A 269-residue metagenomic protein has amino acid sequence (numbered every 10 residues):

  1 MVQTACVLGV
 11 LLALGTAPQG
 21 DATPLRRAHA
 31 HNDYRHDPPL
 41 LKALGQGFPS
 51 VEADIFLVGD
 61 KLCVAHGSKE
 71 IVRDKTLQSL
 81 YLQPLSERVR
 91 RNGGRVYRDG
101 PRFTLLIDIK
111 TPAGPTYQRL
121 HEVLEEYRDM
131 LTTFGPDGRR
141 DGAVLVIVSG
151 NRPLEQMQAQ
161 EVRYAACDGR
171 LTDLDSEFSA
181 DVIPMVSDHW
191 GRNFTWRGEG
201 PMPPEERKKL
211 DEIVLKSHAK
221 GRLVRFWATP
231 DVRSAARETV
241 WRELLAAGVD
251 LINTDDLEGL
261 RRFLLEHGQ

Functional and structural regions predicted by a protein language model:
M1-V2, A30: Accessible peptide chain termini
Q3-G15: Bacterial N-terminal signal peptides
Q19-P38: Short N-terminal segments immediately surrounding and downstream of signal-peptide cleavage
G20-L25, K42-P49, F56-Q269: Catalytic cores of phosphodiester-bond hydrolases, prominently lipid phosphodiesterases
D33-Y34, A53-I55: Generic N-terminal amphipathic/basic segments
